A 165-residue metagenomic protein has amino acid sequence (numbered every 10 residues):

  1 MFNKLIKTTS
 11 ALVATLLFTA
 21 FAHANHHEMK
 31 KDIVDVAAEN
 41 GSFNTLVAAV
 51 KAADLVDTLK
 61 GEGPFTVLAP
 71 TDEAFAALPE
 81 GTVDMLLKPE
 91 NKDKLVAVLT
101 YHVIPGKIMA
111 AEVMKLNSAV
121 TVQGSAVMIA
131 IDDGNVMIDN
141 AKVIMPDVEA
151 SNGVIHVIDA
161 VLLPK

Functional and structural regions predicted by a protein language model:
F2, I6, A20-K165: Mature, structured domains of secreted/extracytosolic soluble proteins
S10-A20: Bacterial N-terminal signal peptides
